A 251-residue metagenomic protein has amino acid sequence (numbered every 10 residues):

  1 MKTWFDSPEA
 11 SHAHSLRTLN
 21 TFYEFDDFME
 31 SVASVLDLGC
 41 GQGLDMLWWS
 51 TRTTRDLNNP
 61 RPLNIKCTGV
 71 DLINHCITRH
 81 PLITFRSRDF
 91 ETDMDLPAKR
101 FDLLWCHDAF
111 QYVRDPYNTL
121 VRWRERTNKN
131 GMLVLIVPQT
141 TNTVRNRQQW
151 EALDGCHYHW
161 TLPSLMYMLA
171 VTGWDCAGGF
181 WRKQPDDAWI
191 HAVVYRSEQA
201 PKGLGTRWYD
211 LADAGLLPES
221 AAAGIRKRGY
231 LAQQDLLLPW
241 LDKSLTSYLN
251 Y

Functional and structural regions predicted by a protein language model:
M1-P97, L120, Y158, G203-Y251: Conserved N-terminal segment of class I S-adenosyl-L-methionine
H75, D93, Y112, T140-T143: Active-site loop signature of alpha/beta-hydrolase-fold enzymes
A98-K99, D115: Active-site acidic short loop of glycosyltransferases
W105: A conserved beta-strand element that flanks and buttresses the S-adenosyl-L-methionine
A109: Hydrophobic adenine-recognition pocket in adenosine-nucleotide-binding enzymes
R114-Y251: S-adenosyl-L-methionine-dependent methyltransferase catalytic module, highlighting the catalytic core
